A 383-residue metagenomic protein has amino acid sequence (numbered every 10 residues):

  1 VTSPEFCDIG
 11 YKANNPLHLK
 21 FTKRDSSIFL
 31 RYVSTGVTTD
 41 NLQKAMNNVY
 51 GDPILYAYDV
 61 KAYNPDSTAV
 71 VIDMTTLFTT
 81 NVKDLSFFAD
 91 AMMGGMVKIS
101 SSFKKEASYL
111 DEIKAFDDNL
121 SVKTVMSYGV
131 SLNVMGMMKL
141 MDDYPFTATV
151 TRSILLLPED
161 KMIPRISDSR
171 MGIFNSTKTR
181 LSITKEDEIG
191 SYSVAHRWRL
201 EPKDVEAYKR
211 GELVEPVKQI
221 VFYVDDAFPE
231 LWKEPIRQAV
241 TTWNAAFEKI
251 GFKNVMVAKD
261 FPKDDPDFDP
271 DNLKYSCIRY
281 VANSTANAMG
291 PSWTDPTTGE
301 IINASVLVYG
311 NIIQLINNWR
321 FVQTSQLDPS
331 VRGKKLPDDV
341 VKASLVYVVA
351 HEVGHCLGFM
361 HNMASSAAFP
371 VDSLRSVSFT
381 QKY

Functional and structural regions predicted by a protein language model:
T2-F228, F261-I313, R320-V341, L345: Auxiliary tRNA-acceptor-end handling modules of aminoacyl-tRNA synthetases
A227-V255: Zn2+-dependent metallopeptidase catalytic core
W232-A239, V341, L345, V349: Stable alpha-helical elements in mature extracytoplasmic
E234, N317-N318: Short conserved micro-motifs at the rims of enzyme active sites and ligand-binding pockets
W243, G299, G358: Divalent metal-coordination and catalytic microenvironments
D260-V281, A343-Y383: The catalytic-center signature of Zn2+-dependent metalloproteases
